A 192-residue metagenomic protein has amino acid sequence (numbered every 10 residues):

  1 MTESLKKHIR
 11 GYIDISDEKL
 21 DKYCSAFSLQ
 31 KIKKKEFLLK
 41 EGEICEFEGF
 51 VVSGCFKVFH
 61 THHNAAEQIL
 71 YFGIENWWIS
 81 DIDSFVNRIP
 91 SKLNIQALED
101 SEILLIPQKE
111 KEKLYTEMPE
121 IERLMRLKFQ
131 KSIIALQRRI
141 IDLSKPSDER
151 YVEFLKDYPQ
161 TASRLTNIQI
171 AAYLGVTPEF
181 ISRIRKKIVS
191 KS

Functional and structural regions predicted by a protein language model:
M1-S28: Cyclic nucleotide-binding regulatory module and flanking cytosolic helices
Q30-I32, G73: Hydrophobic residues at beta-strand termini and immediately following loops that shape nucleotide-binding pockets
F37-A97: Cyclic nucleotide-binding regulatory domains
V51, P107-Q108: Histidine- and aromatic-rich ligand-binding microenvironments
G73, E102-I106: A short hydrophobic beta-strand segment most commonly corresponding to one strand of the jelly-roll/cupin
S91, K109-P146, R150: A small-molecule sensor/coupling module
K145-S192: Phosphate-/nucleic-acid-contacting segments
